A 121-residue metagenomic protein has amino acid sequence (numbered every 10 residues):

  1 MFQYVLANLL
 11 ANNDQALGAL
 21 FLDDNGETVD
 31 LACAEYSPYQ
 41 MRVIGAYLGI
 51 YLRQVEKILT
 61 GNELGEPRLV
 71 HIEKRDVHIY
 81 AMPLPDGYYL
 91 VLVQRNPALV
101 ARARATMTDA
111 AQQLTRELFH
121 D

Functional and structural regions predicted by a protein language model:
M1-G18, D23-D24, T28-D121: Non-catalytic interaction/Regulatory regions outside core domains
